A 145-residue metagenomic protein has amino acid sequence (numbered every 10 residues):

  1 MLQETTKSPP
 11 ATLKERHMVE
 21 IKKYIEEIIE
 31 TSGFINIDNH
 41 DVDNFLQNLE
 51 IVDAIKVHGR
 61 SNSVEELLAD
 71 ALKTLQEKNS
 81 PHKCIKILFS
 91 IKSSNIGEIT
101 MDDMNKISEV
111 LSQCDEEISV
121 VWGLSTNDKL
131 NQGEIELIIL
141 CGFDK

Functional and structural regions predicted by a protein language model:
M1-K145: Tubulin/FtsZ superfamily GTPase core signature
